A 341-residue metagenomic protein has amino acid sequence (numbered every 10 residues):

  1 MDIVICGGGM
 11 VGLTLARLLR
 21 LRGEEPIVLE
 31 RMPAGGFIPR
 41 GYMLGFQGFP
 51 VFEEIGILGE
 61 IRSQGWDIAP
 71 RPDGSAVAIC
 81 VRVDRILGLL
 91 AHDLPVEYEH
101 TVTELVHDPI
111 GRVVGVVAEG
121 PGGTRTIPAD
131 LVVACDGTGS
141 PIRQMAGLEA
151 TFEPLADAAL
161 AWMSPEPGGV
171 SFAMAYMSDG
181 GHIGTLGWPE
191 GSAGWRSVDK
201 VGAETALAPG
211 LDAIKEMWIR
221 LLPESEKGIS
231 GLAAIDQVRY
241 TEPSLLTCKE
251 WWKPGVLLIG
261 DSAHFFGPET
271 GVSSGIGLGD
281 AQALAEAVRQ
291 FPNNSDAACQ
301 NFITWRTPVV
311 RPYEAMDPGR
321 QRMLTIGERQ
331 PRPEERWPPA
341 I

Functional and structural regions predicted by a protein language model:
M1, Q47-A146, T151-M163, G202 (+1 more regions): Conserved N-terminal helical subregion
M1, T270-G271, E286-I341: C-terminal helical "tail/cap" subdomain of flavin- and related membrane-associated enzymes
D2-V4, G8-A69, G74-A78, S273: Glycine-rich FAD cofactor-binding loop and adjacent beta-loop-alpha segment at the N-terminus of flavoprotein
R17, L21, H92, Q144 (+2 more regions): Short, well-ordered alpha-helices that flank and scaffold nucleotide-derived cofactor binding pockets
V28-L29, A134, I259: Generic enzyme active-site microenvironment
P33, G139, H264: Short, glycine/acidic-enriched loop or turn micro-motifs at the edges of active sites
G74-V77, R82-L87, G123, P167-T241: Conserved FAD/dinucleotide-binding core of flavoprotein oxidoreductases
T205-N294: FAD/FMN-dependent oxidoreductases across multiple families
